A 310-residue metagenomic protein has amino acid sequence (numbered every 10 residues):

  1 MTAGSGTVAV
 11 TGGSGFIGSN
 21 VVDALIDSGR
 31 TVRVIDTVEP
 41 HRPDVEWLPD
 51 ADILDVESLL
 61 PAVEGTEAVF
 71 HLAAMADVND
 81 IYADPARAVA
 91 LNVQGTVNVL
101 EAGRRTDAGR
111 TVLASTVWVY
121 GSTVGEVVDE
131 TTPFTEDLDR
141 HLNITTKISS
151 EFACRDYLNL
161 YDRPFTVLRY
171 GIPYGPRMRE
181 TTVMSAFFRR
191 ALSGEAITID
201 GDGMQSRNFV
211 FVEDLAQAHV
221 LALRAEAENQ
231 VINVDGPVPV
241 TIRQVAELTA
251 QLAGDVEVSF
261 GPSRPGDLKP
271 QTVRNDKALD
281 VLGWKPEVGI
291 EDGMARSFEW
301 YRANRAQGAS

Functional and structural regions predicted by a protein language model:
V8-D27: N-terminal Rossmann NAD(P)H-binding glycine-rich loop of SDR-like oxidoreductase domains
T11, I35, V69-L72, T111-V117 (+1 more regions): SDR active-site strand-loop-helix element
D44-D55: Rossmann-fold cofactor-recognition segment
I53-L91: NAD(P)H-binding glycine-rich loop region in Rossmannoid oxidoreductase-like domains and their noncatalytic homologs
M75-N79, T116-V124, R140, G171-Y174: Active-site segment of SDR-like NAD(P)-dependent oxidoreductases
D80-I81, F134-R140, F165-P176, F187-V210 (+2 more regions): A conserved pocket-lining segment of Rossmann-fold NAD(P)-dependent short-chain dehydrogenase/reductase
A83, R87-N98, R110, V119-V167 (+1 more regions): Catalytic helix-loop patch of NAD(P)-dependent Rossmann-fold dehydrogenases
A191, E195-S310: C-terminal substrate-binding subdomain of Rossmann-fold SDR/epimerase-dehydratase oxidoreductases
